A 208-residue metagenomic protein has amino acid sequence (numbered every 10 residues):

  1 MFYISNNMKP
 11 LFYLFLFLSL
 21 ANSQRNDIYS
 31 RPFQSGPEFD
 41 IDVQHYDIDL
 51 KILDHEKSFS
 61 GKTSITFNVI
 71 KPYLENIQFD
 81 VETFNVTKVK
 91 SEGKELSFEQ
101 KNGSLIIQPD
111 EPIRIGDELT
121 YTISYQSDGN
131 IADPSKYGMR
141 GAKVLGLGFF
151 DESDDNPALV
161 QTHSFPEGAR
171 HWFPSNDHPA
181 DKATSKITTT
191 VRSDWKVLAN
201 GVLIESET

Functional and structural regions predicted by a protein language model:
M1-N7: Short, Lys/Arg-enriched N-terminal segments with co-localized hydrophobic residues within the first ~10-30 amino acids
N7-L14: Sec-dependent signal peptide recognition, specifically the positively charged N-region followed immediately by
L14-S23: Hydrophobic h-region of N-terminal signal peptides that target proteins for export in Gram-negative bacteria
S23-T208: Acidic/His-enriched low-complexity segments
